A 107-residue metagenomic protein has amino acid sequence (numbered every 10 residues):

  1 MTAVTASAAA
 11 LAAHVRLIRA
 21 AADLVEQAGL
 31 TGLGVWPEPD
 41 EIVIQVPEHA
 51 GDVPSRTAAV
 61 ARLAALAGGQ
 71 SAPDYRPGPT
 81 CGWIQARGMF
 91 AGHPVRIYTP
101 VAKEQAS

Functional and structural regions predicted by a protein language model:
M1-S107: Structured alpha/beta or helical-core interaction and ligand-binding surfaces enriched in interleaved
